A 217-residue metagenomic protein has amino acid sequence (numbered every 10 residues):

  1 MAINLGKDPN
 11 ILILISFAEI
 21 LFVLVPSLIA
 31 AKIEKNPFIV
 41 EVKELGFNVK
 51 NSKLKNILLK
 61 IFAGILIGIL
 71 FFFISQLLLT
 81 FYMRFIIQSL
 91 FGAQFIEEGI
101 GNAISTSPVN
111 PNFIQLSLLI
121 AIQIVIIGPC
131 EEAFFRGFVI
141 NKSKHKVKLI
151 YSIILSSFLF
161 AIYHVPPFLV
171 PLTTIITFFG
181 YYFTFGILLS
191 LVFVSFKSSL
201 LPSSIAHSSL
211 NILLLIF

Functional and structural regions predicted by a protein language model:
M1, E19-L21, F62-G68, I153-L159: Alpha-helical transmembrane segments
L5-I11, V40-I127, H145: Juxtamembrane helix-loop-helix connectors linking adjacent transmembrane helices in multi-pass membrane enzymes
D8, N36-P37, P171: Helix N-terminus capping/helix-initiation residues
D8-L24: Alpha-helical transmembrane segments
F22-P26, I67, F71-L79, S156 (+4 more regions): Alpha-helical transmembrane segments of multipass membrane proteins
V25-V40, Y82, I86: Membrane-water interface of transmembrane alpha-helices
I29-I33, F73-Y82, A161-I162, L191-S195: Hydrophobic membrane-targeting alpha-helices
F113-F217: Transmembrane helix-loop-helix hairpins at the membrane interface of multi-pass integral membrane proteins
